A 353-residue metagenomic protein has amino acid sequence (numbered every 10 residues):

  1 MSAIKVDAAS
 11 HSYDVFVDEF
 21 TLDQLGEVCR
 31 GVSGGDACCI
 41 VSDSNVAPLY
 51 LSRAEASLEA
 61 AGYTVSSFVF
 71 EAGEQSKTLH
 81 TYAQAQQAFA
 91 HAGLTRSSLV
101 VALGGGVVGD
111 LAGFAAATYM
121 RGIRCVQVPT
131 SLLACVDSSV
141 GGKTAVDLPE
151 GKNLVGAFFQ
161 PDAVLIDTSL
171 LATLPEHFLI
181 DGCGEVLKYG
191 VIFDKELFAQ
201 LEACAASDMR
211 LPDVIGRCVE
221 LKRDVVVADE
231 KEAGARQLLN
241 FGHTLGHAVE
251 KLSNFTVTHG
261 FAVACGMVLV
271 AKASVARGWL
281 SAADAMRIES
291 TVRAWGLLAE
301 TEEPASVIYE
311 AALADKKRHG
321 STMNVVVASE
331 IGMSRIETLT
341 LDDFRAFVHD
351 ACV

Functional and structural regions predicted by a protein language model:
M1-S98: ATP/NTP phosphate-donor binding region
S2, G184-V186, W279-V353: C-terminal charged capping/lid subdomain of soluble metabolic enzymes
D7, V32-S33, A92-T95, T118-M120 (+6 more regions): Solvent-exposed alpha-helices and their adjacent loops that cap or buttress functional pockets in soluble metabolic
F16, F114-A206: A glycine/threonine-rich phosphate-anchoring loop and its flanking beta-alpha core in nucleotide/phosphate-binding
D18, I40, T78, P129 (+4 more regions): Residue-level signal for inorganic ion chemistry
A85, A112-A116, V186, V249 (+1 more regions): Buried hydrophobic packing segments
V107-F114, C135-V136, A248: Short glycine/serine/threonine-rich phosphate/pyrophosphate-binding segments that cradle anionic phosphate groups
A199-V307: Active-site segments that bind and position negatively charged phosphate/pyrophosphate groups
